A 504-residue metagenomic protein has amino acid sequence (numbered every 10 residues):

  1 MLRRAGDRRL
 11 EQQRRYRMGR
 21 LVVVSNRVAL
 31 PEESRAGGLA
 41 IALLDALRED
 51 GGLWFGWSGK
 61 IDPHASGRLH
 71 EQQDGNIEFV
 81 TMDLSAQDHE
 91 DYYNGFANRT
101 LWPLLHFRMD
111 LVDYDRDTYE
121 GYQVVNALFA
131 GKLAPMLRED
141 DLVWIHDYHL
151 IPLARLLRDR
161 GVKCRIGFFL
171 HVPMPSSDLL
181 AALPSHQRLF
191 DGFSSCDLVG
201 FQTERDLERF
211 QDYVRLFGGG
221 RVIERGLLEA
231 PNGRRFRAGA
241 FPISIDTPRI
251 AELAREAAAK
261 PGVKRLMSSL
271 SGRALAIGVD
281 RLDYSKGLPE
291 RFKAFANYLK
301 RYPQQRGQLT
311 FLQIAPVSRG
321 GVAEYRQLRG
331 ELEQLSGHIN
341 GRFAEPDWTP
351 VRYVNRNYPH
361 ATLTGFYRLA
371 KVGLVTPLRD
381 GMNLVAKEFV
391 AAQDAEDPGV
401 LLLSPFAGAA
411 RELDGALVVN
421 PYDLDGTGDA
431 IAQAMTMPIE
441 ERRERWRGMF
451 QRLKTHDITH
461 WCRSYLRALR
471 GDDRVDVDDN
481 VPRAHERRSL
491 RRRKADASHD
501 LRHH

Functional and structural regions predicted by a protein language model:
L2-H504: Catalytic cores of carbohydrate-active enzymes across secretory and cytosolic contexts
